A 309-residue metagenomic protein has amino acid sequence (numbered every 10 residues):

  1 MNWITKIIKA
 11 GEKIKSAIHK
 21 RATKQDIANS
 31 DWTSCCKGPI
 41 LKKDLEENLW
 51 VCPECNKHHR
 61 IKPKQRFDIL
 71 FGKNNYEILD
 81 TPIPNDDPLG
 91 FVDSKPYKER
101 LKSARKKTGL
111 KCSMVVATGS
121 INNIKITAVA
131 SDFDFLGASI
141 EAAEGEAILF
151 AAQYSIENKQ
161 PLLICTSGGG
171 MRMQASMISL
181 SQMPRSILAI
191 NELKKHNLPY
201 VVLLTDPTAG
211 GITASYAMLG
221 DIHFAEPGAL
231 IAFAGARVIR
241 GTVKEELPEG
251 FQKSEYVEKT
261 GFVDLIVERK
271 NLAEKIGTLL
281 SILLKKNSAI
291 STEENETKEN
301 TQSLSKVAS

Functional and structural regions predicted by a protein language model:
M1-L110, T118, L279-S309: Intrinsically disordered, low-complexity segments enriched in small/flexible residues
C35, L101, A130-S139: Short, basic, glycine/proline-bearing loop/turn elements
C52, A128, S155, L163 (+4 more regions): Hydrophobic alpha-helical segments that mediate membrane insertion or helix-helix packing
S103, K107-S113, A138-Q153: Glycine-rich anion/phosphate-binding loops
M114, A130, L163-C165, V201-L203 (+1 more regions): Structural motif
G119-D132, A147-R172: A structural preference for short, pocket-lining loop segments at secondary-structure junctions
F133, I140-L149, I156-E157, G168 (+2 more regions): Conserved mixed alpha/beta catalytic, RNA-binding, or beta-rich assembly cores of soluble enzyme, regulatory
G169-S288: Conserved catalytic cores of soluble enzyme domains, especially glycine-rich substrate-binding beta-alpha loops
